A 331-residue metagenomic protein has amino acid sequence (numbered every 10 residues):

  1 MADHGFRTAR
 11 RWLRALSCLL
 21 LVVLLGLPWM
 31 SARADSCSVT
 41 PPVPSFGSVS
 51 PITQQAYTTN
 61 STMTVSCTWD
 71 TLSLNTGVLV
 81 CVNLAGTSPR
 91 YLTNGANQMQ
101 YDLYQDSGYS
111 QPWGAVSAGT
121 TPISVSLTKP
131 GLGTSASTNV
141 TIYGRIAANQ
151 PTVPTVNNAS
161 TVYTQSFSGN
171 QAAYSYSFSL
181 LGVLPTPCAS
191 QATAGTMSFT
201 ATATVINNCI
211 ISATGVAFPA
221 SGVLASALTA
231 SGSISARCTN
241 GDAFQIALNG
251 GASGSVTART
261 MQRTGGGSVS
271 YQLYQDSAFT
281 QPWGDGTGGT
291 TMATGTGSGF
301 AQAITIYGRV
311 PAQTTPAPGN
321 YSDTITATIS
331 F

Functional and structural regions predicted by a protein language model:
M1-W12: N-terminal secretory signal peptides that target proteins for export/translocation
L16-P28: Bacterial N-terminal signal peptides
A32-T93, A136-S137, A148-T264, T296-F331: N-terminal small/polar-rich segments of proteins
P44-F46, Y101-Y104, I142, I146 (+3 more regions): Fold-core signature of tandem repeat domains
C81-N83, D102-D106, G114, Y143 (+2 more regions): Predominantly extracellular/luminal cell-surface or secreted proteins
T87-A136: A surface-exposed loop-and-adjacent beta-strand signature within N-terminal beta-sandwich domains that mediate ligand
V116-S135, S277-G299: Extracellular beta-sheet repeat scaffolds used for adhesion and glycan interaction
T260, S268-Y271: Glycan-recognition/cleft segments
